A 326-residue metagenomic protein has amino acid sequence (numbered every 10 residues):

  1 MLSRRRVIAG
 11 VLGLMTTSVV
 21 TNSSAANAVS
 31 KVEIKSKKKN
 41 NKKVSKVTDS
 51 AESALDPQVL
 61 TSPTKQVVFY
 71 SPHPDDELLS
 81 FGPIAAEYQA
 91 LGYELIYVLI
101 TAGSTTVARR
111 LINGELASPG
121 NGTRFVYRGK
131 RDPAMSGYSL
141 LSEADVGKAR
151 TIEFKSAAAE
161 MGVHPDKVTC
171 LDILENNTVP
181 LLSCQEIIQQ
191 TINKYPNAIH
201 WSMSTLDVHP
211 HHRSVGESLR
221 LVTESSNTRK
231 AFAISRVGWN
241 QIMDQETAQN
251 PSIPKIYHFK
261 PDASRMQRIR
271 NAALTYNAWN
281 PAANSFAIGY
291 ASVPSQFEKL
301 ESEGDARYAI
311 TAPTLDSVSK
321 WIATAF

Functional and structural regions predicted by a protein language model:
M1-L2: Secretory targeting signals
R6-A28: N-terminal export signals
A25-K46, F326: Composition-driven, intrinsically disordered low-complexity tracts enriched in small residues
V44-E224, Q267, A273-T275, S292 (+2 more regions): Active-site beta-strand->loop->alpha-helix modules in alpha/beta enzyme cores, enriched in Gly/His/Asp(Glu)
L99, C170-D172, A233-R236, H258: Structural signal for conserved beta-strand scaffold positions within catalytic alpha/beta enzyme cores
N227-Q249: Short, flexible loop segments at boundaries between secondary-structure elements
D244-G289: A conserved mid-domain beta-alpha-beta active-site/ligand-binding segment of alpha/beta enzyme cores
N284-F326: C-terminal regulatory/interaction regions
